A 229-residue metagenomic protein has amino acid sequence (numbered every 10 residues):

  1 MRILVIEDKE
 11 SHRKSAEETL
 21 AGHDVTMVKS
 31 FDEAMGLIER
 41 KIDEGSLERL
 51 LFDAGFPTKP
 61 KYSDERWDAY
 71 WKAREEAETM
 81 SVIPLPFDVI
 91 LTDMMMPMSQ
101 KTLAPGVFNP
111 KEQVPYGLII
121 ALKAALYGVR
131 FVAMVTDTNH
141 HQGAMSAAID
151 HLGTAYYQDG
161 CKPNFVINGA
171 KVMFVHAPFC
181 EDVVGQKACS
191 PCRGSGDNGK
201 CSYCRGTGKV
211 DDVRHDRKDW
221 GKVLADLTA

Functional and structural regions predicted by a protein language model:
D8-K9, S15, V28-S30, Q142-A229: Charged, low-complexity C-terminal accessory regions
K9-R13, D32-E33, M95-T102, T138-Q142: Short acidic, S/G/P-rich loop/turn micro-motifs used as interaction or catalytic elements
E10-S11, E17, M27-V89: Acidic, metal-coordinating helix/loop segments flanking the phosphotransfer/catalytic sites of two-component signaling
A16-A21, A124: Alpha-helix C-terminal capping segments
R49, A54, V89-S99, G106-P110: Residue immediately C-terminal to the conserved phosphorylatable aspartate in receiver
D88, F108-I149: A short, hydrophobic beta-strand element within the central beta-sheet of small alpha/beta folds
T102-L103, L118: Short amphipathic helices of CheY-like receiver
